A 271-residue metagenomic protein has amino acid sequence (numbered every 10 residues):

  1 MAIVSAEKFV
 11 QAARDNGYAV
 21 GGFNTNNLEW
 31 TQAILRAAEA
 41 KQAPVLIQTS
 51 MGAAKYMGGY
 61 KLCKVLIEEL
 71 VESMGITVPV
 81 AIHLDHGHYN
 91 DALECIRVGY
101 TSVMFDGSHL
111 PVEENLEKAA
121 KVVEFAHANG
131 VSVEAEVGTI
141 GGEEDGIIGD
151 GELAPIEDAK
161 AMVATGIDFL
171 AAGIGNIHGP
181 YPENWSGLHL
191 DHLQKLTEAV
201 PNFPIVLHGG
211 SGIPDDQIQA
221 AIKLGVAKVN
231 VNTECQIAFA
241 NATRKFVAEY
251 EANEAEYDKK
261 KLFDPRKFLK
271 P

Functional and structural regions predicted by a protein language model:
V4-N16, L28-A53, Y60-T77, H86-F203 (+4 more regions): Alpha/beta enzyme core
S5-G21, A255-L262: Generic N-terminal amphipathic, Lys/Arg-enriched alpha-helix
N24, S211, V229, T233 (+2 more regions): Hydrophobic alpha-helical scaffolding
L207-G209: Thr-Gly-centered strand-to-loop micro-motif
F239-A242: A mid-to-C-terminal "edge-of-domain" accessory segment
A248-P271: Extended, intrinsically disordered, low-complexity segments
